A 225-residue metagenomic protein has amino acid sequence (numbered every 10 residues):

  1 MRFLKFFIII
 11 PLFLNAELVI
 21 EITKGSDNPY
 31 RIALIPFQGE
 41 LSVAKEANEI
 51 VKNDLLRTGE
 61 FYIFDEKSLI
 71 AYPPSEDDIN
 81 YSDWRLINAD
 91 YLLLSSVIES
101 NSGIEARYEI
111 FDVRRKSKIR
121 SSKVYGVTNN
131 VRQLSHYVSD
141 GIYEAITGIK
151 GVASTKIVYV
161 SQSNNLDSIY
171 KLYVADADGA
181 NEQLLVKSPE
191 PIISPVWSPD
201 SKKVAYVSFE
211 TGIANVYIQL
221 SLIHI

Functional and structural regions predicted by a protein language model:
L18-V19, K52, E76-G141: Amphipathic beta-strand/beta-sheet edge segments enriched in Tyr/Trp
E21-S82, L93: Short beta-strand->alpha-helix linker/helix-N-cap micro-motif that forms a surface specificity/interaction loop
K150, Q162-K171, K187-E190, V207-Y217: A flexible loop/linker signature enriched in serine peptidases of the S9 family
G151-A153, P199-D200: Residue-level detector of Asp-centered blade-edge/turn motifs that repeat once per structural unit in beta-propeller
I157, V204-A205: Hydrophobic beta-strand positions that form the internal "hydrophobic ladder" of WD40/Gbeta-like beta-propeller blades
N181-V186: A short beta-strand motif characteristic of beta-propeller blades
I223-I225: Conserved small/polar residues in nucleotide/adenosyl-binding loops
